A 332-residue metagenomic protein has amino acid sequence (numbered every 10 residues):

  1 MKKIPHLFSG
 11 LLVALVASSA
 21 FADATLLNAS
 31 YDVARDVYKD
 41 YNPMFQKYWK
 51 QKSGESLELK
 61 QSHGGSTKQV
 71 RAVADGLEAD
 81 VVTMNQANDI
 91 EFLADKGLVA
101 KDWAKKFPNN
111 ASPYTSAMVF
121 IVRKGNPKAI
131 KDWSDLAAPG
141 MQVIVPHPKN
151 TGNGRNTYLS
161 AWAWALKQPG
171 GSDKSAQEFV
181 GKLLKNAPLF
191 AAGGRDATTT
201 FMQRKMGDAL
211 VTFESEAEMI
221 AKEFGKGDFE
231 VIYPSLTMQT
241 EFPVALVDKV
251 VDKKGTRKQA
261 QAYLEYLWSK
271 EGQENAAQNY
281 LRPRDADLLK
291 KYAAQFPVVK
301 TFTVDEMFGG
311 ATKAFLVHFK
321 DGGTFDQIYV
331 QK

Functional and structural regions predicted by a protein language model:
M1-S9: Bacterial N-terminal signal peptides that target proteins for export
A17-F21: N-terminal signal peptide c-region/cleavage motif recognized by signal peptidases
D23-T151, K291-A293, Y329-K332: N-terminal segment of the mature folded domain
A29-Y31, V122-K124, Q142-P169, L183-A187 (+1 more regions): Short beta-strand->loop
A117-N126, E241-K258, N275-N279: A bilobed periplasmic-binding-protein/Venus flytrap-type ligand-binding module shared by bacterial periplasmic
G125-K131, N150, A163-G171, V250-K258: Short helix-loop capping/hinge motifs at secondary-structure junctions, enriched in acidic/polar residues
Q168-S235: Ligand-binding pocket segment of bilobal, Venus flytrap-like solute-binding proteins
V251-K332: Extracellular/periplasmic juxtamembrane helices and adjacent flexible linkers that interface with membrane partners
